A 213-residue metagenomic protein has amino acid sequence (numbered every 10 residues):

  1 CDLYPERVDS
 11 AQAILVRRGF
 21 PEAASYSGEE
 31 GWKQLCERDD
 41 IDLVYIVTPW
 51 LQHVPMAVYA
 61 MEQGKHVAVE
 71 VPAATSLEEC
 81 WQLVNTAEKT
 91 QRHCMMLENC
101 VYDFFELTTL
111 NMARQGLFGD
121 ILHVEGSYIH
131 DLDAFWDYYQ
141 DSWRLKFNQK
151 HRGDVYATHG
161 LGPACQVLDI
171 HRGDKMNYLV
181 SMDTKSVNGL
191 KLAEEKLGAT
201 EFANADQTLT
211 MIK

Functional and structural regions predicted by a protein language model:
C1-R18: N-terminal Rossmann-like dinucleotide-binding module
Q12-V16, V84-A87, A113, L168: Conserved hydrophobic residues forming the short capping helix/wall of the S-adenosyl-L-methionine
R18-A24, K89-H93: A short helix-to-beta-strand connector/capping loop
E22-L43: A structured beta-alpha segment of the ubiquitous adenosine-cofactor-binding alpha/beta core
L43, P49-W50, V54-Y102, G116: Beta-strand-loop-alpha-helix segment that lines the small-molecule cofactor/substrate pocket of alpha/beta enzymes
V47-T48, K213: Short, well-ordered coil/turn residues at beta-beta hairpins and beta-strand->alpha-helix junctions within
T90-M95, C100-I212: Predominantly a Rossmann-like dinucleotide-binding segment in NAD(P)-dependent oxidoreductases
